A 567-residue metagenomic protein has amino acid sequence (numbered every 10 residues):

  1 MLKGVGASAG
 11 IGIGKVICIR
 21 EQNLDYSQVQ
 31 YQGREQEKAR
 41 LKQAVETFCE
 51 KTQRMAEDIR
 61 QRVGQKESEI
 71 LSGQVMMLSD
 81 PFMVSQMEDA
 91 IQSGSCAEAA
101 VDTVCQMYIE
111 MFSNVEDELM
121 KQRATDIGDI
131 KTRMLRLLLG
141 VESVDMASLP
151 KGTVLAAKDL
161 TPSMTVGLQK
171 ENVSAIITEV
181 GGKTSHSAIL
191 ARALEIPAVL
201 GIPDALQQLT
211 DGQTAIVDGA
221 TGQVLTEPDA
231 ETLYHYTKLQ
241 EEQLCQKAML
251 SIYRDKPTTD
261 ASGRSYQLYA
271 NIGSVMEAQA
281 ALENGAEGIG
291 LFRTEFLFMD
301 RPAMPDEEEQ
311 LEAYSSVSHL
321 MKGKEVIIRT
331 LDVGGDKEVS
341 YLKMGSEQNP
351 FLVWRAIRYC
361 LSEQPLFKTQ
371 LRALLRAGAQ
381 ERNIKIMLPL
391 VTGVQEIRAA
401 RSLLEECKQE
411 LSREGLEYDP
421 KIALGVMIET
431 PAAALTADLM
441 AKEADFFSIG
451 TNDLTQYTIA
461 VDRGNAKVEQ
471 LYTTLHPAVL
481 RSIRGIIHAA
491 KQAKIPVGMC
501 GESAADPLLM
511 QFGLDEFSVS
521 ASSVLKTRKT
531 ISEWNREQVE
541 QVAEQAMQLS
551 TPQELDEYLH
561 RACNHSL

Functional and structural regions predicted by a protein language model:
M1-L320, V326-V333, E363, L371 (+4 more regions): Non-catalytic, soluble scaffold/interaction modules
K247-L567: Conserved alpha/beta-domain cores
